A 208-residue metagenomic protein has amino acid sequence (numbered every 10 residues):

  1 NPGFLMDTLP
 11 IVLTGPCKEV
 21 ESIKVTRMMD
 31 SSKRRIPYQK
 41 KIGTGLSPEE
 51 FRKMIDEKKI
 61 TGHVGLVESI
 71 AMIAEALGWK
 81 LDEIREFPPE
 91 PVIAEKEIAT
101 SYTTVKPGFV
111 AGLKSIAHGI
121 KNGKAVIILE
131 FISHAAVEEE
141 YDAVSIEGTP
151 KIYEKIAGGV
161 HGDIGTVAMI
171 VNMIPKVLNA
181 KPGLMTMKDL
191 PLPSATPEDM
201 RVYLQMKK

Functional and structural regions predicted by a protein language model:
N1, K58-G65, G158, G162: Catalytic cores of large soluble enzymes that bind and process phosphate-bearing ligands
N1-M6, D30: Gly/Ser/Thr-rich loops at beta-strand to alpha-helix junctions that form or flank small-molecule/cofactor-binding
M6, R52-D56, T100, I127 (+2 more regions): A near-ubiquitous, low-amplitude feature marking generic local secondary-structure context
I11-D142, V167-N172: Active-site-lining helix/loop region of Rossmann-like oxidoreductase modules
H134-K208: C-terminal helical cap and adjacent loop that interface with cofactors, partners, or active-site loops
